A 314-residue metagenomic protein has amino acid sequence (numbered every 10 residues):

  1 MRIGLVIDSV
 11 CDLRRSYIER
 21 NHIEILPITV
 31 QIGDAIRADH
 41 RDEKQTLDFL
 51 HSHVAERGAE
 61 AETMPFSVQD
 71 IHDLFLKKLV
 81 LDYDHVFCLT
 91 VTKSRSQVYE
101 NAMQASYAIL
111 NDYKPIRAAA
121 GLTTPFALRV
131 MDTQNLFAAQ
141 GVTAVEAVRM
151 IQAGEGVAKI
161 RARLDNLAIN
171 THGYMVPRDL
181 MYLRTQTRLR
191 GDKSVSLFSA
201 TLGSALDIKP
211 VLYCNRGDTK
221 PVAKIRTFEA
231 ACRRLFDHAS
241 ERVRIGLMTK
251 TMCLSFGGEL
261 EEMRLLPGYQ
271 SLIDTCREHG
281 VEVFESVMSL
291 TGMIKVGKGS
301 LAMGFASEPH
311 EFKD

Functional and structural regions predicted by a protein language model:
R2-L74: N-terminal glycine-rich anion-binding loop in soluble enzyme alpha/beta folds
G4, H85-F87: Structural motif
G4, R14-I18, I23-E24, T29 (+5 more regions): Mixed-charge interfacial surface used for oligomerization/domain docking and macromolecular partner engagement
R57, A61-P65, C88, T92-Y99 (+1 more regions): Short gly/ser-rich anion-binding loops that grip negatively charged ligand groups
V68-V80, P115-A118, A239-E241: Short, charged beta->alpha transition segments
D82-D84, V296: Short acidic/histidine-rich motifs immediately flanking catalytic phosphotransfer sites in two-component signaling
T90-A118: Short Gly/Thr/Asp-enriched flexible loops that form oxyanion-binding sites at enzyme active sites
I109-T124, D274-V281: Short helix-capping segments at alpha-helix termini
